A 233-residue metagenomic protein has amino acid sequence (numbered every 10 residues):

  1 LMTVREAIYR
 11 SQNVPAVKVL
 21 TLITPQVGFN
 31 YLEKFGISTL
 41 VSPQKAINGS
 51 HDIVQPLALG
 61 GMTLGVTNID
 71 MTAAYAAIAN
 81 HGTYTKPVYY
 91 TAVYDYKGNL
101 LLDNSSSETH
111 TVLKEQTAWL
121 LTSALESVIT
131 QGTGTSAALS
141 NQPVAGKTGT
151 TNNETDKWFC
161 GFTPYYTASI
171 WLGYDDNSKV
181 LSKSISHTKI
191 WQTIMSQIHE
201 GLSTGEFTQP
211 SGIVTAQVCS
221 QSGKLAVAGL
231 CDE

Functional and structural regions predicted by a protein language model:
L1-T39, H51-N80, E126-S127: Active-site-adjacent helix/loop patches that line small-molecule binding or acyl-intermediate pockets
E6-R10, L64-E233: A penicillin-recognizing enzyme superfamily signal
L20-I23, N30-F35, P43-D52, K86-T91 (+2 more regions): Short coil/turn segments at secondary-structure boundaries
G36-I37, A46, H81, G223: Glycine-centered secondary-structure boundary/capping sites
L40-V41, A168: A structural motif
V41-Q44, E233: RNase H-like polynucleotidyl transferase catalytic core
